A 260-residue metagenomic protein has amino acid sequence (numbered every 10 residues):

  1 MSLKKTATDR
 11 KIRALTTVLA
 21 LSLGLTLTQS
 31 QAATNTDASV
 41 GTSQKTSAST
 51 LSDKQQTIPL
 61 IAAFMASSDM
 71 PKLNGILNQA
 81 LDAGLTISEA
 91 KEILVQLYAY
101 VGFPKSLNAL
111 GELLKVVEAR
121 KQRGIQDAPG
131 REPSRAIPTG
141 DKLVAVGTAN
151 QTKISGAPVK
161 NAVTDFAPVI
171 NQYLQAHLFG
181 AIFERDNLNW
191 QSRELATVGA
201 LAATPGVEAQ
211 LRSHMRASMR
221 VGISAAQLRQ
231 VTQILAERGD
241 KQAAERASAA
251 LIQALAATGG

Functional and structural regions predicted by a protein language model:
S2, L19, L23-G24, T28-K54 (+7 more regions): Acidic, glycine/proline-rich low-complexity segments that act as flexible tails and inter-domain linkers
L3-T17: Bacterial N-terminal signal peptides that target proteins for export
P205, A209-Q210: Intrinsically disordered, low-complexity segments enriched in Gly and acidic/Ser/Thr residues that form flexible
S213-M215: Solvent-exposed, glycine/polar-rich loop segments of beta-barrel outer-membrane systems
